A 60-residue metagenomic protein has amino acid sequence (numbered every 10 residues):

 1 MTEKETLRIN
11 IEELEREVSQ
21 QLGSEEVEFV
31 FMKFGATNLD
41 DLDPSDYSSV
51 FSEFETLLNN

Functional and structural regions predicted by a protein language model:
M1-N60: Interfaces that engage single-stranded nucleic acids at replication/repair/recombination sites
